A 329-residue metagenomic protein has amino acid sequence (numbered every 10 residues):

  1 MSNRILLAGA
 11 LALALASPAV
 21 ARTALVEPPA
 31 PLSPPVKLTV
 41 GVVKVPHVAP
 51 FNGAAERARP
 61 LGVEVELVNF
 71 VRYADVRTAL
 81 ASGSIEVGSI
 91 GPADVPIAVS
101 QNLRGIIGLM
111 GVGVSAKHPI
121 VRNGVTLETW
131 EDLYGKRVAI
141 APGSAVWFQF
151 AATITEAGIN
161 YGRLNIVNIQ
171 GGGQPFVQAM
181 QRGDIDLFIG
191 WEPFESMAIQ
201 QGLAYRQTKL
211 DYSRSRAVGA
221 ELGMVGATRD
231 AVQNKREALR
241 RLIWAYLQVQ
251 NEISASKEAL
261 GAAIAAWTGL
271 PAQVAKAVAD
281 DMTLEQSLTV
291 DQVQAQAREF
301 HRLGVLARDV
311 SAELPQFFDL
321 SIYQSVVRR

Functional and structural regions predicted by a protein language model:
M1-K37, R328-R329: Short, low-complexity disordered leader/linker segments with a strong preference for bacterial N-terminal type II
R22-G173, A179, D186-E192, T208-K209 (+1 more regions): Short, glycine-/small- and polar/acidic-enriched structural segments that line small-molecule recognition paths
R59, V99, T155, I199 (+2 more regions): Short polybasic/polar patches that bind polyanions
G62, D211-V218, T283-T289: Short, solvent-exposed loop/beta-turn-alpha elements that line the ligand-binding surface or hinge of extracytoplasmic
V63, L103, I159, L203 (+2 more regions): Helix N-cap/coil-helix junction residues
A93, G172-I264: Pocket-lining segment of extracytoplasmic ligand-binding domains
Q233-R308: Secondary-structure end/capping motifs
L303-R329: Conserved C-terminal helix/tail region of periplasmic/extracytoplasmic solute-binding proteins
